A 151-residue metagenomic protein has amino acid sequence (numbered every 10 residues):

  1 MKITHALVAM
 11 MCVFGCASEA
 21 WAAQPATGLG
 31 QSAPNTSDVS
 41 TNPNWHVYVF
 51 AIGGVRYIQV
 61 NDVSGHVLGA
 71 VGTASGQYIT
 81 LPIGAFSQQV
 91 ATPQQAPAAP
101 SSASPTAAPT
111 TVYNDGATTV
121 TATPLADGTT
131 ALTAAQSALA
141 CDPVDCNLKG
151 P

Functional and structural regions predicted by a protein language model:
M1-W21: Gram-negative bacterial Sec-dependent N-terminal signal peptides
A6-A9, G28, P124, A131: Acidic/proline-rich low-complexity IDRs
A9, S18-E19, V63, A126 (+1 more regions): N-terminal low-complexity, intrinsically disordered patches enriched in charged
M10, E19, S32-P34, T73-G76 (+3 more regions): Intrinsically disordered, low-complexity, compositionally biased regions/tails
A20-I83, D145-L148: N-terminal secretory signal peptides
G65-N114: Mid-chain, structured segments of secreted extracytoplasmic proteins
S101-P151: C-terminal partner/receptor-binding element of secreted or periplasmic proteins
